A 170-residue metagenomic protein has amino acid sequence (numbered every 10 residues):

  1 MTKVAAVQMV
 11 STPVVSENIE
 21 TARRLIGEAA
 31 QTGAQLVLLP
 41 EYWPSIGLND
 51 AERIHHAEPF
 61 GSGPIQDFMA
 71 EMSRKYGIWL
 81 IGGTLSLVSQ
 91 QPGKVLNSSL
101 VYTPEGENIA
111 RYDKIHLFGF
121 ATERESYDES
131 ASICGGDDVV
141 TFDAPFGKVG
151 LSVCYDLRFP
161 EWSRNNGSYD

Functional and structural regions predicted by a protein language model:
M1-A5: Extreme N-terminal starter segment of soluble prokaryotic enzymes
A6-Q8, G82: Structural signal for conserved beta-strand scaffold positions within catalytic alpha/beta enzyme cores
Q8-V15: Short polar catalytic/cofactor-binding loops
V10, W43, L85-S86, D156-R158: Catalytic metal-binding/acid-base residues of hydrolase active sites
V15, R24-E105, R111: Cys-nucleophile CN-hydrolase/nitrilase-fold catalytic domain and related Cys-dependent amidase chemistry that acts on
E17-E28, R158-N165: Short, acidic/polar
A34, Y169-D170: Short, well-ordered alpha-helix to beta-strand connector turns
E58, Q90-Y169: Active-site catalytic loop in hydrolytic enzyme cores
